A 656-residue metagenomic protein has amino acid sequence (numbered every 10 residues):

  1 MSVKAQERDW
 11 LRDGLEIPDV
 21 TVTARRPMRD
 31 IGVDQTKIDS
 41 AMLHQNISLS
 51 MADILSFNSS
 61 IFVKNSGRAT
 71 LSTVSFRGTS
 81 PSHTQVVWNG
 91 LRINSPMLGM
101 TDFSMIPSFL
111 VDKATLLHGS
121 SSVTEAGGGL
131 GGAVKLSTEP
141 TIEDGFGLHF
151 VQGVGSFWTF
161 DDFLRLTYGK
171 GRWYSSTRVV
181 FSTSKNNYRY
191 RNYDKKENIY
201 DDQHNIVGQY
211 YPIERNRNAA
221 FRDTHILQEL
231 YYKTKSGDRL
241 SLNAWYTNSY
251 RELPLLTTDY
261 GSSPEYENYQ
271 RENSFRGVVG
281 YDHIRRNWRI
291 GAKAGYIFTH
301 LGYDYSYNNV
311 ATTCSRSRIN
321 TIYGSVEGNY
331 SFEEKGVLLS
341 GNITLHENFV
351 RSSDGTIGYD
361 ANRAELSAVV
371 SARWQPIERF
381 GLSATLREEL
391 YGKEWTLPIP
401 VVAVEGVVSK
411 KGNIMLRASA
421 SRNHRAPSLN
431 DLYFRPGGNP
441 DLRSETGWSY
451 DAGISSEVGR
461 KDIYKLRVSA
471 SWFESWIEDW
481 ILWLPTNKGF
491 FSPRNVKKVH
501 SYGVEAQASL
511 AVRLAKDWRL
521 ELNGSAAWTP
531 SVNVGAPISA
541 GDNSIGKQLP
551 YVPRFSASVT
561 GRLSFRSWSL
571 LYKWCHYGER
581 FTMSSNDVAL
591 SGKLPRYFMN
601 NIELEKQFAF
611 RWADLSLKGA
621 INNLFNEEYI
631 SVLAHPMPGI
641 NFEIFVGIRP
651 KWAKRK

Functional and structural regions predicted by a protein language model:
Q6-H44, P81: Short, acidic, small-residue-rich periplasmic hinge/interaction motif at the N-terminus of Gram-negative outer-membrane
D19, M51-I54, S72-S75, T101-P107 (+3 more regions): N-terminal periplasmic accessory domains that precede and gate Gram-negative outer-membrane beta-barrel machines
A52-S95: Extracytoplasmic beta-strand/coil segments of soluble accessory domains associated with Gram-negative outer-membrane
L91-G119, P436: Short acidic/polar hinge/loop motifs at secondary-structure boundaries that mediate gating or recognition
S184, Y188, R217-H225, Y231-I290 (+1 more regions): Flexible loop and strand-edge segments within Gram-negative outer membrane beta-barrel domains
N287-Y303, S409, R417, S444-Y502 (+2 more regions): Membrane-embedded beta-barrel scaffold of Gram-negative outer-membrane proteins
L338-S340, T344-H346, V350-S475, T560-R562: Structural signature of Gram-negative outer-membrane beta-barrels, strongest in the C-terminal barrel of TonB-dependent
Q375-R379, S471-W476, N495-T582, D614 (+1 more regions): Gram-negative outer-membrane beta-barrel transporters
